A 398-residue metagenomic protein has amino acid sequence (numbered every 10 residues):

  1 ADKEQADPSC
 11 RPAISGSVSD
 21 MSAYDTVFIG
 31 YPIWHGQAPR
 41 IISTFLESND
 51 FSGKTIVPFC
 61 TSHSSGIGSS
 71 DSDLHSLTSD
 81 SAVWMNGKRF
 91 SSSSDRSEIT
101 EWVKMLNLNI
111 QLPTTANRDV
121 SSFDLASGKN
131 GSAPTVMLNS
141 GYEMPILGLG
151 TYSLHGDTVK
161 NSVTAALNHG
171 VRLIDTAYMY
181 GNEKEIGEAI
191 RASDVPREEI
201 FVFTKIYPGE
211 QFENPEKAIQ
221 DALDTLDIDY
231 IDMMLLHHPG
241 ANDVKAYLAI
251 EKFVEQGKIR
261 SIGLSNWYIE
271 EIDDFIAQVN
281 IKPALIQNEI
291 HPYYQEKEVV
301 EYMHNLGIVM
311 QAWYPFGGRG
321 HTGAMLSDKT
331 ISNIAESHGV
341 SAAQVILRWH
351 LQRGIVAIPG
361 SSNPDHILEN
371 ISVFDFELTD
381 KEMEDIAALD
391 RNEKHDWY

Functional and structural regions predicted by a protein language model:
A1-A116, H169: Active-site-proximal alpha-helix that buttresses catalytic centers in soluble enzyme cores
I29, V57-C60, N86-G87, G148 (+5 more regions): Short catalytic-loop micro-motif centered on adjacent basic/acidic residues
I33-Q37, S62-G66, F90-D95, L154 (+5 more regions): Solvent-exposed loop/turn segments at secondary-structure junctions within structured extracellular/periplasmic domains
N49-S52, T78-S81, A192-E199, L226-I228 (+4 more regions): Short helix-capping segments at alpha-helix termini
P58-S62, N86-S92, R197-E210, D232-P239 (+1 more regions): A short, structured active-site edge motif that brings together acidic residues
N117-I200, G317: N-terminal binding-site loop/beta-alpha segment at the start of enzyme catalytic domains that lines or forms
L125, P134, H238-Y398: Beta/alpha (TIM)-barrel catalytic core signal, keyed to glycine-rich beta->alpha loops juxtaposed to Asp/Glu that bind
L154-L167, Q211-D227, K245, E270-D274 (+1 more regions): Short, acidic/polar
